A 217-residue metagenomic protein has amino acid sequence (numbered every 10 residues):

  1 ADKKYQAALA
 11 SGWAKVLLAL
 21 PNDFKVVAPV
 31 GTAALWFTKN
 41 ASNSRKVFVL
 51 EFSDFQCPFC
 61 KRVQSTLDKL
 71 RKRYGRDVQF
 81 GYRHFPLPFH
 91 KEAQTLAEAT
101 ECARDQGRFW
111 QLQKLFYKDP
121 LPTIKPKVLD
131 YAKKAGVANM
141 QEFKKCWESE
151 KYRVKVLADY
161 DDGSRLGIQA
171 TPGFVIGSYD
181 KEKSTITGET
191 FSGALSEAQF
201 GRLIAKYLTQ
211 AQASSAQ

Functional and structural regions predicted by a protein language model:
A1, Y5-Q6, D130-Q217: C-terminal cap of thioredoxin/glutaredoxin-like
A1-K39, Q212-Q217: A C-terminal, polar beta->alpha supersecondary segment
K15, K118-P122, S149-R153: A short structural micro-motif
L17, F48-E51, Q79-Y82, G173-V175 (+1 more regions): Soluble periplasmic/extracytoplasmic beta-strand elements of cell-envelope proteins
A34-F37, L67, Y160-D161: A generic local structural motif
N40-V47: Proline/glycine-enriched tight loop/beta-turn segments at coil->beta junctions that connect or precede beta-strands
K46, S53, L70-K72, D161 (+2 more regions): A charged, solvent-exposed segment within the mature domains of Sec-exported extracytoplasmic proteins
F48-N139, K206-Q210: Structural alpha/beta surface segment adjacent to cysteine/selenocysteine redox centers across thiol/disulfide enzymes
